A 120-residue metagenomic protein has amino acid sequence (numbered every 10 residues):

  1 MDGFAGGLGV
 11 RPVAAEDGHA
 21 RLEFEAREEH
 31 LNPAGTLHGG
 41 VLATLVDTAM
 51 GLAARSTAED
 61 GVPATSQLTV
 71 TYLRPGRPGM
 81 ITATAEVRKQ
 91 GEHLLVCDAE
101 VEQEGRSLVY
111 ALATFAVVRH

Functional and structural regions predicted by a protein language model:
M1-E23, E28: Non-catalytic linker/capping segments at the edges of enzyme domains
A5-G7, D17, L45-A49, P63-Q67 (+2 more regions): Short connector loops at helix/strand junctions that flank enzyme active sites, especially segments positioning acidic
P12-V13, V62, V87: Short secondary-structure boundary/capping segments
A26-N32, L42: A short interface-forming secondary-structure element
N32-G35, H120: A short, polar/proline- and glycine-enriched secondary-structure boundary/capping micro-motif
L37-V62: Active-site helix/loop of acyl-thioester processing domains in fatty-acid/polyketide metabolism, spanning hotdog-fold
E59, R74-P78, T82-H120: HotDog/MaoC-like acyl-thioester-processing domains
